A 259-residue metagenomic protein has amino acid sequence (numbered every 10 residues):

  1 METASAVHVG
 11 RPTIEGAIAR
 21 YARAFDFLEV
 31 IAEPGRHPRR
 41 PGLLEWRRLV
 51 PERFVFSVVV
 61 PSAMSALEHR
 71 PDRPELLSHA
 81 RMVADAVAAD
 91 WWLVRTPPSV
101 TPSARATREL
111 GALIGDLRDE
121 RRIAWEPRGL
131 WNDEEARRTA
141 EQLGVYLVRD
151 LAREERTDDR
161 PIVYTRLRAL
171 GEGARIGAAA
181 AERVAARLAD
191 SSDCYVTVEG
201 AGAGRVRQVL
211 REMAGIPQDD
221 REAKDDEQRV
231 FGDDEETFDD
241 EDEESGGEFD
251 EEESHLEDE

Functional and structural regions predicted by a protein language model:
M1-E259: Residues lining hydrophobic/aromatic ligand-binding pockets adjacent to catalytic sites
